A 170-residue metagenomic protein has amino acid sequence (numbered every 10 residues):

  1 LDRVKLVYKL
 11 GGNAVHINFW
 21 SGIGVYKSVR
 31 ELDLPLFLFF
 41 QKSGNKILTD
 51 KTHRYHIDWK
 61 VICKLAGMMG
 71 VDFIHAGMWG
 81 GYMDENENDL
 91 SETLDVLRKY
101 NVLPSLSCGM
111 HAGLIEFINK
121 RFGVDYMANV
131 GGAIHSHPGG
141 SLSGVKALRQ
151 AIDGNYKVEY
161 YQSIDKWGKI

Functional and structural regions predicted by a protein language model:
L1-V130, S143: Catalytic alpha/beta core domains of metabolic enzymes, predominantly
A133-H137: A short, acidic, flexible beta-alpha connecting loop/helix-capping segment that sits on the rim of active
G140-I170: Extended, intrinsically disordered, low-complexity segments
